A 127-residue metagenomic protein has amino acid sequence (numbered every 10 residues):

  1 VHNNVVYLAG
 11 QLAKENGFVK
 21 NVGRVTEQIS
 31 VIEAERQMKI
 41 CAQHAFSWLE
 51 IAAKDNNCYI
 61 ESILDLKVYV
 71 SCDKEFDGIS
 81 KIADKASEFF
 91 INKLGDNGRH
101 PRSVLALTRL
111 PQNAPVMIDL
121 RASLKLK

Functional and structural regions predicted by a protein language model:
V1-K127: Short, polar/acidic, helix-capping and beta-turn segments at strand->helix junctions that line the mouths
